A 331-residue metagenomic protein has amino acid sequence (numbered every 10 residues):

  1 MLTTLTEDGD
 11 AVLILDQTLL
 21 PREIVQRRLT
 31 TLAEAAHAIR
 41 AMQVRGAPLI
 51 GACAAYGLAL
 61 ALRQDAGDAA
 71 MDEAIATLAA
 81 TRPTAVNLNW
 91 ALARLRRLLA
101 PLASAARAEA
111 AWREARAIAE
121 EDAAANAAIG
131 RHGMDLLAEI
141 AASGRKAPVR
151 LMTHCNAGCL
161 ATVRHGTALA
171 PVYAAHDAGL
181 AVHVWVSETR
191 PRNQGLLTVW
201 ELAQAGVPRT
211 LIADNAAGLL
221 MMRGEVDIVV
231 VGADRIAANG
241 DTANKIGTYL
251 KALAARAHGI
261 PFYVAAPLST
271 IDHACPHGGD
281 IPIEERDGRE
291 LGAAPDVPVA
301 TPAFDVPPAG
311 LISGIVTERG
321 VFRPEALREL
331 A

Functional and structural regions predicted by a protein language model:
T3-A105: Long amphipathic alpha-helical segments
L15, C53, G57, N89 (+4 more regions): Short beta-strand segments
T18-P21, Q26, T30-R40, A111-R116 (+3 more regions): Glycine/charged-rich beta-loop-alpha catalytic/anionic-binding loops adjacent to active sites
R28, L32-A35, A47, G51 (+15 more regions): Generic structural signal for well-ordered, non-membrane alpha-helical segments in soluble metabolic enzymes
A41-A54, L88, N156-R164, T301-V316: Conserved phosphate/anionic-ligand binding catalytic regions in large, soluble enzymes, centered on
N89-L151, V182, V186-V229: Ligand-binding beta-strand-loop-alpha-helix segment within the catalytic cores of soluble metabolic enzymes
H165-D177, A252: Histidine-anchored nucleotide/phosphate-binding helix
A181-V182, S187-A331: Conserved phosphate- and dinucleotide-binding cores of soluble alpha/beta proteins, encompassing both enzyme active
